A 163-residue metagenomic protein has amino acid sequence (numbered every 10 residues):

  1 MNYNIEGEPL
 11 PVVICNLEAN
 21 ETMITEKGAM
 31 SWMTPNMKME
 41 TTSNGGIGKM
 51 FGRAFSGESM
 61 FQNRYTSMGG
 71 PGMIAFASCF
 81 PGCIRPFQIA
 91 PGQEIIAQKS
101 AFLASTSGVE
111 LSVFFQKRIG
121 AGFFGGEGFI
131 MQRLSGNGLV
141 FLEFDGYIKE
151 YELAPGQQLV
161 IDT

Functional and structural regions predicted by a protein language model:
M1-T163: Composition-driven recognition of glycine/serine/threonine/acidic- and proline-rich low-complexity segments and repeats
